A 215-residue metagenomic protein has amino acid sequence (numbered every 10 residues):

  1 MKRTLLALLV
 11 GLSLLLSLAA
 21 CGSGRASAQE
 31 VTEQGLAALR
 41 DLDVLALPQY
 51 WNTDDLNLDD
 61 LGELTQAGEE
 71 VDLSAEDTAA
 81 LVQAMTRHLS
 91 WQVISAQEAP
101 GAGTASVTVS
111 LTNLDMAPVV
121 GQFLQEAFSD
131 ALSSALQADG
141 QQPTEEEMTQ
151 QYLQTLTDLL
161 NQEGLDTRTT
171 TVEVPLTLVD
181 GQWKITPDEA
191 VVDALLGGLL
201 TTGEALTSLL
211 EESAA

Functional and structural regions predicted by a protein language model:
M1-L12: Positively charged n-region of N-terminal signal peptides that target proteins for export
S17-A20: C-terminal motif of bacterial Sec signal peptides marking the signal peptidase cleavage site
S23-I94, P118: Core segments of small alpha/beta cavity-forming domains
G101-N113: A short hydrophobic beta-strand element
L111-A117, L178-D180: Beta-strand elements of well-folded, non-transmembrane domains
A127-E147, G164-T207: Short beta-strand edge/turn micro-motifs at domain boundaries
Q150-D166: Acidic, glycine-rich flexible loop segments
S213-A215: Short, solvent-exposed mixed-charge patches
